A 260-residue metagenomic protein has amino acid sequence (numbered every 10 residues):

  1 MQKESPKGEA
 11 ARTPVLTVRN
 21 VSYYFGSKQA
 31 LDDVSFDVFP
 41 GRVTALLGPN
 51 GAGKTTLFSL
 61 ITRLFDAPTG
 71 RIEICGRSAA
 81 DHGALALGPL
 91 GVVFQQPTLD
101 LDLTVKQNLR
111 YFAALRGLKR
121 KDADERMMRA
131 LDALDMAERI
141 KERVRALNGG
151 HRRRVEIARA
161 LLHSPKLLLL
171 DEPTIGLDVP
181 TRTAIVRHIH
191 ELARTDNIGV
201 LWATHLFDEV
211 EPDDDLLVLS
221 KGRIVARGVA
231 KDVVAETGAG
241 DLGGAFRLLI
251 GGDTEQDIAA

Functional and structural regions predicted by a protein language model:
G70-D81, L85-A86: Conserved ABC transporter NBD signature motif
D102, R143-L147: Conserved ABC ATPase signature
R110, A114, K121-R139: Conserved ABC ATPase "signature" region
S164: Conserved catalytic motifs of ABC-family nucleotide-binding domains
L168-E172: Catalytic Walker B motif of ABC-type/P-loop ATPase nucleotide-binding domains
T183-D196: Helical segment within the ABC ATPase nucleotide-binding domain
